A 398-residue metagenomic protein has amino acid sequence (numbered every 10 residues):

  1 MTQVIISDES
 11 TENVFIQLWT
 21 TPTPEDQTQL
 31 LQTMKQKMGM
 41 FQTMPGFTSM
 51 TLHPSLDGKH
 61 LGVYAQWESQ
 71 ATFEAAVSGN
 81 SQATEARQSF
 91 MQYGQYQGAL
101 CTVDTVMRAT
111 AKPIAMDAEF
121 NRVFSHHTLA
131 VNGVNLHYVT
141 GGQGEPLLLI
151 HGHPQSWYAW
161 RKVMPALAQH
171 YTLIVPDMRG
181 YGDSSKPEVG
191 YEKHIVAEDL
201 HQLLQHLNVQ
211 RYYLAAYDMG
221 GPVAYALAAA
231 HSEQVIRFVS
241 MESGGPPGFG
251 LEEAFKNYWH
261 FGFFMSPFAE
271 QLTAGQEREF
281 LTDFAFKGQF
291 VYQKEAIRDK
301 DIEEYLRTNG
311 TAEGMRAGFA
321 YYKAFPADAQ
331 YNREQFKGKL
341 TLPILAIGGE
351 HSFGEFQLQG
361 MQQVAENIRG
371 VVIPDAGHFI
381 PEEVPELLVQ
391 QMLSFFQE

Functional and structural regions predicted by a protein language model:
T2-I5, G39-T48, Q66-T102: An amphipathic, aromatic/His-enriched active-site/gating alpha helix that lines ligand/cofactor pockets
E12-T20, S49-N80: Short, well-ordered beta-strand segments in beta-rich or mixed alpha/beta enzyme and ligand-binding folds
T20-L31: Short, surface-exposed ligand-recognition loops at beta-strand->loop->(often short) alpha-helix junctions that present
I114-H127, G133-L136, Q143-P146, I174 (+4 more regions): Flexible "cap/lid" subdomain of the alpha/beta-hydrolase fold that forms the substrate-access gate
I150-G152: The conserved beta1-alpha1 loop
P154-K162, L173: Serine-hydrolase catalytic-loop signature spanning alpha/beta hydrolases and amidase-signature enzymes
V163-Y171, H206: A short, Lys/Arg-enriched amphipathic alpha-helix followed by its capping loop at the start of a domain
A376-P385, V389: Catalytic histidine-centered segment of alpha/beta-hydrolase-like enzymes
